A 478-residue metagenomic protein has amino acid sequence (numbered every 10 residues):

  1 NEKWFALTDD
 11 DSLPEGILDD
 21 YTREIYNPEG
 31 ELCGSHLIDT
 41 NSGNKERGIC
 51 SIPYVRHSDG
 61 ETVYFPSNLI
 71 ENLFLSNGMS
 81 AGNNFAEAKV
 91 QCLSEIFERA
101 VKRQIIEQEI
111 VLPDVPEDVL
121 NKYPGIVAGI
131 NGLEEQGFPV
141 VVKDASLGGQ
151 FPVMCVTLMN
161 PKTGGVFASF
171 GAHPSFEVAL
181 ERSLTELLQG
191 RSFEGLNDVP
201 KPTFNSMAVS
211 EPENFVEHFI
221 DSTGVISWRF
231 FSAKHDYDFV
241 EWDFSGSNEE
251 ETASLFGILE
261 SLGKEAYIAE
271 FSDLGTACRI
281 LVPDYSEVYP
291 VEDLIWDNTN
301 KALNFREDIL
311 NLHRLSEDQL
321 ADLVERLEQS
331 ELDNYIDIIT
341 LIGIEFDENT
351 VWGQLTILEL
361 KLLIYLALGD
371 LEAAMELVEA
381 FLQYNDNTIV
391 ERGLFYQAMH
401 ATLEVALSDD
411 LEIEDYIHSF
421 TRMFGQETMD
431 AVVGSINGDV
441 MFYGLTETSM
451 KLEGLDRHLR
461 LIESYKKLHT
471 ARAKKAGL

Functional and structural regions predicted by a protein language model:
N1-L478: Helix-biased "structured C-terminal domain" signature
